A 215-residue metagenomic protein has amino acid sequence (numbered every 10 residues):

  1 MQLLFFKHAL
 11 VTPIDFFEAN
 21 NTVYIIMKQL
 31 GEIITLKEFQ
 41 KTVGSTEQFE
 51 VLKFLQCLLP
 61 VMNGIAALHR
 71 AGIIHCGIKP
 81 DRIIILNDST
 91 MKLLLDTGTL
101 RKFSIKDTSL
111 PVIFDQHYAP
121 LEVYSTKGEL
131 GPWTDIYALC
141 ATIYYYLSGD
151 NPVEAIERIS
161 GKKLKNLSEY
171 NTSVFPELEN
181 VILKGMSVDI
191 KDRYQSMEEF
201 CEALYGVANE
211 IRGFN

Functional and structural regions predicted by a protein language model:
T12-V23: Short beta-strand micro-motifs within the conserved protein kinase catalytic domain, predominantly in the N-lobe
T35-F49: AlphaC helix of the protein kinase catalytic domain
C57-L58: Activation segment signature within eukaryotic-like protein kinase domains
I65, H69-L86: Catalytic-loop of the protein kinase fold
T108-V123: Conserved activation segment of eukaryotic-like protein kinases, specifically the C-terminal portion of the activation
E122-W133: Conserved end of the kinase activation segment
S173-V188: Conserved C-terminal C-lobe helix
R193: Conserved HRD-motif arginine in the catalytic loop of eukaryotic-like protein kinases
